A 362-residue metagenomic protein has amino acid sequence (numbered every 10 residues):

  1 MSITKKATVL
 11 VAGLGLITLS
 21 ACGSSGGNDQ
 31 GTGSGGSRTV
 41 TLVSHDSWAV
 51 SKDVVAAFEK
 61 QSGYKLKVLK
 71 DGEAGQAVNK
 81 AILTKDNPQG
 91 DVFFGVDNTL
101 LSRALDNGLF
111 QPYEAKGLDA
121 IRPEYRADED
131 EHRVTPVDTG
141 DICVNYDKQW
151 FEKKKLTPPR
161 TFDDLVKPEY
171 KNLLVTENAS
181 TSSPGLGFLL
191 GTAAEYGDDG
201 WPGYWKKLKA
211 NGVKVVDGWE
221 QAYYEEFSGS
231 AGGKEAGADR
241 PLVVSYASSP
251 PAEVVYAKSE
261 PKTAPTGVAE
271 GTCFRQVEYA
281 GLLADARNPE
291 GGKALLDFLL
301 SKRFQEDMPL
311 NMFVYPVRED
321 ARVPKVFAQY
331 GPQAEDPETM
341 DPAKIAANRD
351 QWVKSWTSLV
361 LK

Functional and structural regions predicted by a protein language model:
T18-A21: C-terminal motif of bacterial Sec signal peptides marking the signal peptidase cleavage site
G23-G26, Q30-R103, E225, K362: Early extracytoplasmic/lumenal segment of secretory-pathway proteins
P88-F93, Q111-K148, D163, L173-A179: A structural signal for short loop-to-beta-strand junctions that line the ligand-binding cleft of periplasmic/secreted
N98-L109, E129-T157, G185-A193, R275-G281: Periplasmic solute-binding protein
F110-D119, V134-T135, D163, P241 (+3 more regions): Short beta-strand->loop
P184, G191-G271: Ligand-binding pocket segment of bilobal, Venus flytrap-like solute-binding proteins
A280-T339: Mature extracytoplasmic/periplasmic domains
K325-K362: Extracellular/periplasmic bilobal clamshell ligand-binding domains
